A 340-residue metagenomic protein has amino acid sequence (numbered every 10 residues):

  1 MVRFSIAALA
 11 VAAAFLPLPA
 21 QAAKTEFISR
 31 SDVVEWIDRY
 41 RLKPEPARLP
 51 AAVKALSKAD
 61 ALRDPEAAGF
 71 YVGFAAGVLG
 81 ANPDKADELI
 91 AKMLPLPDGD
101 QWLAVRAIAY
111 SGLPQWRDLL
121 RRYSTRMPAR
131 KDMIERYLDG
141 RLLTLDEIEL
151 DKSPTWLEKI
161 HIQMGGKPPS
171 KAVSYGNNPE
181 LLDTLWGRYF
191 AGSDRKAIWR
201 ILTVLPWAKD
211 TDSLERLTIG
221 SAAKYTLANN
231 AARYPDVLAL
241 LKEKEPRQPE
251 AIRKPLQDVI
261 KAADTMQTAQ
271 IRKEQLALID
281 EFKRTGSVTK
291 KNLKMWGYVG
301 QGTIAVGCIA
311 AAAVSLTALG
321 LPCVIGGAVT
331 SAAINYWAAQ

Functional and structural regions predicted by a protein language model:
M1-V2: N-terminal secretory signal peptides that target proteins for export/translocation
S5-L16: Bacterial N-terminal signal peptides
L16-P17, L96: Hydrophobic alpha-helical segments
L18-A22: Sec/Tat signal peptide C-region and signal peptidase I cleavage site
A23-Q340: Non-catalytic all-alpha helical scaffold/repeat segments
